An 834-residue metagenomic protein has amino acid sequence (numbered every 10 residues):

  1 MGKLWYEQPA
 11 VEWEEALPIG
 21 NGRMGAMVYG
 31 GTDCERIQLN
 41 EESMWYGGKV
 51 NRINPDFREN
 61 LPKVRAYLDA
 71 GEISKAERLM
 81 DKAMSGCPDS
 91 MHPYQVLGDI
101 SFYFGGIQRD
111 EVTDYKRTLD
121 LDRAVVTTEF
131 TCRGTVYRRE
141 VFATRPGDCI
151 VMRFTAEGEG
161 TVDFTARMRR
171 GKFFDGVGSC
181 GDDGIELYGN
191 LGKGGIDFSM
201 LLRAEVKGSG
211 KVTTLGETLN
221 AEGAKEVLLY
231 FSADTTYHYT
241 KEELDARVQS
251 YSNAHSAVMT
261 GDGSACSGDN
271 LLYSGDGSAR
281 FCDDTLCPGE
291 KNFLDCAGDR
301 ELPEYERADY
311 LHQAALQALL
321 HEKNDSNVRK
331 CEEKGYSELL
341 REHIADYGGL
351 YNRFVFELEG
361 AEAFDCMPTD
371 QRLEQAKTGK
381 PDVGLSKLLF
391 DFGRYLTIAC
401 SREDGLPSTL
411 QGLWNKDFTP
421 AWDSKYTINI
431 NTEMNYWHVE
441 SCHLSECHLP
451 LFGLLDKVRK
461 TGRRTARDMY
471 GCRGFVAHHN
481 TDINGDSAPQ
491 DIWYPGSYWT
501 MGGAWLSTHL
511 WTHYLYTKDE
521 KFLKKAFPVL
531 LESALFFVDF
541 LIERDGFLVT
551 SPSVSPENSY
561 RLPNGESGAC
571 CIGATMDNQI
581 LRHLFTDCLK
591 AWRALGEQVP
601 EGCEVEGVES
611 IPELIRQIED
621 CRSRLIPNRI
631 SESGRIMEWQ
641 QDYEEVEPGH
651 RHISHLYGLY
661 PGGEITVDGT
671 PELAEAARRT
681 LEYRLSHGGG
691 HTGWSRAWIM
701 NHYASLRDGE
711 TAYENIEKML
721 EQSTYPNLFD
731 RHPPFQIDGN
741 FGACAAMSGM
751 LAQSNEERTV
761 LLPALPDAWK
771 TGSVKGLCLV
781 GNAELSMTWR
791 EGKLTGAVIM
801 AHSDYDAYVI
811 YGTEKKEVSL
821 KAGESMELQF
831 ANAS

Functional and structural regions predicted by a protein language model:
M1-D262, N292-P495, M501, T512-Y514 (+6 more regions): Aromatic-residue-lined binding/catalytic grooves and analogous aromatic/hydrophobic interfacial grooves in multimeric
A16-Q38, S43, V96, Y426-E446 (+4 more regions): C-terminal capping/lid segments that line or modulate ligand- or cofactor-binding pockets
A254, D262-G263, D269-N270, D276-G277 (+3 more regions): Asp/Glu-rich intrinsically disordered low-complexity tracts
G275, S686, M719-L720: Terminal accessory/anchoring regions of large secretory-pathway or extracellular enzymes
V383, K387, A504, E520 (+3 more regions): Non-membrane alpha-helical structural segments and their capping/turn regions in soluble enzymes
R402-Q411, H448, T517-K524, E532 (+1 more regions): Short, well-structured active-site flanking segments
N431, G502-H513, F522-D539, S695 (+3 more regions): Extended, hydrophobic alpha-helical segments in both membrane/secreted and soluble proteins
